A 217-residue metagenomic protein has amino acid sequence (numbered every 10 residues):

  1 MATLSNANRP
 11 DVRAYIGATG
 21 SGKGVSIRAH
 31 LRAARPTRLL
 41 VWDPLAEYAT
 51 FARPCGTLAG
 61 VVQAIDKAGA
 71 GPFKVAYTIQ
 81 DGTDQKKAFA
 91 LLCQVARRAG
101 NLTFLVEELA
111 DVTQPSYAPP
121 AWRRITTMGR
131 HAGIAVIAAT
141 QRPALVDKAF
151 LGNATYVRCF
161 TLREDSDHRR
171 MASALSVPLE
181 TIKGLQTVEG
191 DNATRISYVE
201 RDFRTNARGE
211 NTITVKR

Functional and structural regions predicted by a protein language model:
M1-P10, R28: Pre-Walker A adenine-sensing motif
A2-N6, P44, R97, N206-R217: Phosphate-handling catalytic cores of nucleic-acid transaction enzymes
A7-A14, T37, F73: Pre-Walker A (Motif I) flank of P-loop NTPase domains
R13-L31, D81-L179: Conserved P-loop NTPase motor cores
S21-V61: Walker A/P-loop NTP-binding active-site region of P-loop NTPases, recognizing the glycine-rich GxxxxGKT/S
I65-T83: Conserved P-loop NTPase mechanochemical-coupling segment
M171-R217: Phosphate-binding and hydrolysis-coupling loops of NTP-dependent motor/remodeling domains
